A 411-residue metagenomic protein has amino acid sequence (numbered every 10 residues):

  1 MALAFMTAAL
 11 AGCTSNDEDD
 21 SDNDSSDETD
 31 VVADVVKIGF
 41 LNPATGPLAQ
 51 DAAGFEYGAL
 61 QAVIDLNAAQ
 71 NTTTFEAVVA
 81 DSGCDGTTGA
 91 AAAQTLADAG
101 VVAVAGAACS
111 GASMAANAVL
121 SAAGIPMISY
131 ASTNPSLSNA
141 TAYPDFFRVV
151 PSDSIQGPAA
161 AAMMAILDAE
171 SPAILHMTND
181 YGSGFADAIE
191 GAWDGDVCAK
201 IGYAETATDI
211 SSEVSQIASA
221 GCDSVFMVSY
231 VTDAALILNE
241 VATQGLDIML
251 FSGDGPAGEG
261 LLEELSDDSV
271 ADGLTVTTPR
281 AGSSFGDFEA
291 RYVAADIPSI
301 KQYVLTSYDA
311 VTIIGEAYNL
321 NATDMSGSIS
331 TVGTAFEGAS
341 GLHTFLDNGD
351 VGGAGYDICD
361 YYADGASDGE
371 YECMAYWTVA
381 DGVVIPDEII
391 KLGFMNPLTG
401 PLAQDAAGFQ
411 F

Functional and structural regions predicted by a protein language model:
A2, M6, C13-F411: Extracytosolic ligand-binding ectodomains
